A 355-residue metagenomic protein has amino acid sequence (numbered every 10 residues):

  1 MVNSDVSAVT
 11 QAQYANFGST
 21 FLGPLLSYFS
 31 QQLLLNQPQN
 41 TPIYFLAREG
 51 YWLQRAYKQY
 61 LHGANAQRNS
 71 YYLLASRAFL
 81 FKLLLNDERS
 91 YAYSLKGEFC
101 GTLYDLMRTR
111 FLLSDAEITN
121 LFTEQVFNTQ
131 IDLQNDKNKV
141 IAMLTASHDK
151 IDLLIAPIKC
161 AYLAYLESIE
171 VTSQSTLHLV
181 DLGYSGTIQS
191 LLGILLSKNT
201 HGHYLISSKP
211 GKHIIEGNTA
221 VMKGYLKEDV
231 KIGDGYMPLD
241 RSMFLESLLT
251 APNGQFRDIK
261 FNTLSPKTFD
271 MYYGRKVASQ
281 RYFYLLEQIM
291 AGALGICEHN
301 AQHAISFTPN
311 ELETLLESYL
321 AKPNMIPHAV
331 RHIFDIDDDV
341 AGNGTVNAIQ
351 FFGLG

Functional and structural regions predicted by a protein language model:
M1-G355: Long, low-complexity, Lys/Arg-enriched
